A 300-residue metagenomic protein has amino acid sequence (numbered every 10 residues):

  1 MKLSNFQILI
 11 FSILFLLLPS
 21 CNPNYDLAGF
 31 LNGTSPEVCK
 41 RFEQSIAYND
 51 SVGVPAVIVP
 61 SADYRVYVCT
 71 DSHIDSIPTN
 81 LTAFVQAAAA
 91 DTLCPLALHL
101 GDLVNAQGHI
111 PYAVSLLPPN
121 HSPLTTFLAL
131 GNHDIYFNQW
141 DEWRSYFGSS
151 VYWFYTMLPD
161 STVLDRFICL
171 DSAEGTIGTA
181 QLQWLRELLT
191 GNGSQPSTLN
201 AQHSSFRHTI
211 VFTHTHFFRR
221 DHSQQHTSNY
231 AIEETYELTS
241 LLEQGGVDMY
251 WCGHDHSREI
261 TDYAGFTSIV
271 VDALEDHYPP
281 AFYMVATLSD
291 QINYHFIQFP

Functional and structural regions predicted by a protein language model:
M1-S20, S115-P123, S161, T190-F206: Short, basic, low-complexity termini and linkers enriched in Ser/Thr/Gly/Pro that act as targeting/leader peptides
C21-P111: N-terminal active-site segment of His-dependent metallophosphoesterases
N24-A47, R258-P300: Binuclear metal-dependent phosphoesterase catalytic core
E43-P55, T79-Q86, I110-S115, N138-F154 (+3 more regions): Alpha-helical scaffolding within the catalytic cores of extracellular/periplasmic polymer-degrading hydrolases
S61-S76, D91-G175, H208, F217-R219 (+1 more regions): Active-site neighborhood of divalent metal-dependent phosphoester/pyrophosphate hydrolases
I77-P78, G178, Y278: Alpha-helix N-cap/helix-start motif
Q86-L96, T162, R166, G175-S268 (+2 more regions): His/acidic metal-ligating clusters that form di-metal
S122-L124, S150, S197, Q244-G245 (+1 more regions): Structured helix-beta-strand junction loops
